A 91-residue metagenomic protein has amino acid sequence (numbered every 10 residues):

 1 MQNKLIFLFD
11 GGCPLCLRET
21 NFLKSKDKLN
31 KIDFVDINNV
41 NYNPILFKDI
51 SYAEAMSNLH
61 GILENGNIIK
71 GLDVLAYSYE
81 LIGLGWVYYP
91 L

Functional and structural regions predicted by a protein language model:
M1-K26, K31: Local sequence-structure signature of Cys/Sec-based thiol-disulfide redox active-site neighborhoods
N30-N43: Thiol-based oxidoreductase modules, predominantly thioredoxin-like and allied folds used for disulfide exchange
N43-L91: Thiol/selenol-based redox catalytic cores and closely related redox-interacting motifs
